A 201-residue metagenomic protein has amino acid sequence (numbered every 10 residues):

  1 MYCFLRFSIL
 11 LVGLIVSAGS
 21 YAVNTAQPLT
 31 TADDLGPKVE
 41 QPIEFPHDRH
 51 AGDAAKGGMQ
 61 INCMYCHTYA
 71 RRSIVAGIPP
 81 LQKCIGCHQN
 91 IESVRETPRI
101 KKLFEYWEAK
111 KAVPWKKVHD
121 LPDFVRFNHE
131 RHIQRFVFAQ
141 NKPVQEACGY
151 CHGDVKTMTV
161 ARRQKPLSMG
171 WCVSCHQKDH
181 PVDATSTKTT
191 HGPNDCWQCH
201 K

Functional and structural regions predicted by a protein language model:
M1-S8: Bacterial N-terminal signal peptides that target proteins for export
R6, C66, C87-N90, C151 (+2 more regions): General secretory precursor processing signal
S8-S17: Bacterial N-terminal signal peptides
Y21-A76, V94-K165, V173-K188: Sequence context of c-type cytochrome heme-c attachment sites
Q60, L81, Q145, M169 (+1 more regions): Residues immediately within or flanking Cys/His clusters that coordinate Zn2+ in small zinc-binding modules
P79-Q89: Acidic helix-start/capping segments at beta-turn-to-alpha-helix junctions
T189-K201: Short, low-complexity, Pro/Ser/Thr/Gly-rich segments in the mature regions of secreted, periplasmic
